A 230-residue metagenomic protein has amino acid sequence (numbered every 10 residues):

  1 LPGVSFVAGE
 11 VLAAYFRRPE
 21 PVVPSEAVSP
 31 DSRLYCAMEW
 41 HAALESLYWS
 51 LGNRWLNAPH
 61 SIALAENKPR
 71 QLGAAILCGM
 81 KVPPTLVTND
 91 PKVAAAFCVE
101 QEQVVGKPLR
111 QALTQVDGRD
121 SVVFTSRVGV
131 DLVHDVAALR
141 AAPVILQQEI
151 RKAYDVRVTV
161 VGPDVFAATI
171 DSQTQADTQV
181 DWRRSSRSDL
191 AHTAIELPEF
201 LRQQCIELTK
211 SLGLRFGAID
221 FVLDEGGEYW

Functional and structural regions predicted by a protein language model:
L1-K81, A95: Conserved N-proximal alpha/beta basic substrate-recognition cap immediately N-terminal to, or forming the N-lobe
W55-N57, P84-T88, G106, L146: General beta-strand structural signal in soluble alpha/beta enzymes
C78-E102: Rossmann-like NAD(P)H-binding beta-loop-alpha module
P84, V144-I145, F216-I219: A short linear hydrophobic-aromatic micro-motif
A94, V99-Q203: Phosphate-binding site of ATP-dependent enzymes
R202-K210: A conserved acidic, glycine/proline-rich C-terminal tail/linker
T209-W230: Conserved metal-phosphate-binding beta-hairpin within the catalytic cores of diverse ATP-dependent phosphoryl-transfer
